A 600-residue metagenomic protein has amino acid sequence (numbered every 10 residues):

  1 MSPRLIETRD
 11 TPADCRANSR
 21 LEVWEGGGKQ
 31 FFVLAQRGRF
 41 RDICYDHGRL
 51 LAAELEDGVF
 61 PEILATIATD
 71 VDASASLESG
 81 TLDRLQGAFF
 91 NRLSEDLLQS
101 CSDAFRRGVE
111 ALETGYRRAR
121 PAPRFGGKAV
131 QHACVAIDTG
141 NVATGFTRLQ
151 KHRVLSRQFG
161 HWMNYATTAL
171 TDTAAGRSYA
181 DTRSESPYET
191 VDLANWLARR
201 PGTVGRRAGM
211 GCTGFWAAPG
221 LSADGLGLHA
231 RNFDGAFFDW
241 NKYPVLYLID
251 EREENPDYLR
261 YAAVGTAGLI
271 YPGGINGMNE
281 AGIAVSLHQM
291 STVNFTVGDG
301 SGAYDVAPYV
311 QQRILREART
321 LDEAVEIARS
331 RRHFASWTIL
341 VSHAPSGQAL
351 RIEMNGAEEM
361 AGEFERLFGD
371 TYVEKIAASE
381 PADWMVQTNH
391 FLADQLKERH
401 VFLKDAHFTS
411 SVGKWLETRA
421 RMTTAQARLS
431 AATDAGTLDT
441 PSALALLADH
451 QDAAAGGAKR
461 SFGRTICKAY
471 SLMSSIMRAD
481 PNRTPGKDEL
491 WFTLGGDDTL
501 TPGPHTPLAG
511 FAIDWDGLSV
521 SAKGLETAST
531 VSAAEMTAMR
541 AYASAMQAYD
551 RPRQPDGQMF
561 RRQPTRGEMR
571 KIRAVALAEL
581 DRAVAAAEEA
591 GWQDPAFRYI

Functional and structural regions predicted by a protein language model:
M1-G211, L315-I600: C-terminus-biased signal that marks the final domain/tail of proteins
S156-V310, L472, I476-M477, D488-T493: Internal mixed beta-strand/loop scaffold within catalytic domains of large alpha/beta enzymes
